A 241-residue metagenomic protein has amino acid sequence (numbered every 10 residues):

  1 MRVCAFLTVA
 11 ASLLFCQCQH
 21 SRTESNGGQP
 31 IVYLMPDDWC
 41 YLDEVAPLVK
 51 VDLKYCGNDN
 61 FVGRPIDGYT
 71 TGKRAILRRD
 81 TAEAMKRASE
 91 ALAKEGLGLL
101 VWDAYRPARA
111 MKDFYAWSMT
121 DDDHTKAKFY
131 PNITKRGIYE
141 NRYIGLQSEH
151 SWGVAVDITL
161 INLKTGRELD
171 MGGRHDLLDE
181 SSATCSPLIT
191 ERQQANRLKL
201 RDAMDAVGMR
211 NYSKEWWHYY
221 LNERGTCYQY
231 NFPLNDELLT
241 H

Functional and structural regions predicted by a protein language model:
M1-T8: Sec-dependent signal peptide recognition, specifically the positively charged N-region followed immediately by
F15-Q17: C-terminal motif of bacterial Sec signal peptides marking the signal peptidase cleavage site
Q19-A104, R109-K112, A116-K214, E223-H241: Extracytoplasmic cell-surface/polysaccharide-interacting catalytic and binding patches
Y219: Conserved metal-phosphate-binding beta-hairpin within the catalytic cores of diverse ATP-dependent phosphoryl-transfer
